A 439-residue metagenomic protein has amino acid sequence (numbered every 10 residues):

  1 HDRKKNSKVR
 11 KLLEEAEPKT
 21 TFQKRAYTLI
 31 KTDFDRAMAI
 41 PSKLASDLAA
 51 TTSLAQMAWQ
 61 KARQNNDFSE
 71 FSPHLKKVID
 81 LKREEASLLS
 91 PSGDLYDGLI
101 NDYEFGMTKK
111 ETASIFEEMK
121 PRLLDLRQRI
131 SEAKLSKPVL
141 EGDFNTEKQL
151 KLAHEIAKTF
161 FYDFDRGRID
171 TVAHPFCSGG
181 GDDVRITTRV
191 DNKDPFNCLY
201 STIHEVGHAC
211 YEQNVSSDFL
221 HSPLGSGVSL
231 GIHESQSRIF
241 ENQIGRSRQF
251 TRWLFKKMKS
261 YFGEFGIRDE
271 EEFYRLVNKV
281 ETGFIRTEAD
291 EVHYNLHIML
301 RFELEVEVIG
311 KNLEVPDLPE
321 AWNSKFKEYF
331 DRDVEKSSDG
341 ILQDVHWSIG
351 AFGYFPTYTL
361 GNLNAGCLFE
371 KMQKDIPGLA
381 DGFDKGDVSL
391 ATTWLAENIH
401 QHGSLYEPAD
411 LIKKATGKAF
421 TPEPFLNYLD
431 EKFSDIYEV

Functional and structural regions predicted by a protein language model:
H1-L75: N-terminal helix-rich structural modules
L44-D47, H74-K77, N145, S178-D182 (+11 more regions): Secondary-structure capping and boundary motifs in well-ordered enzyme cores
L48-P195: Contiguous, non-catalytic segments that form substrate-binding/exosite surfaces or channel walls
F116, K120-L123, T146-L150, I156-D170 (+4 more regions): All-alpha helical catalytic cores of prenyl diphosphate-utilizing isoprenoid enzymes
D165, D218-S222, S247-K256, V315-P316 (+1 more regions): Acidic/polar loop patches that form or flank catalytic/metal-binding clefts of enzymes that bind anionic ligands
N197-S216, E234-R238: Active-site recognition of the HExxH zinc-binding catalytic motif
S226-I267: Post-HExxH zinc-binding segment in Zn-dependent metallohydrolases
I298, F302-V439: C-terminal, non-catalytic "cap/extension" segments appended to globular domains
